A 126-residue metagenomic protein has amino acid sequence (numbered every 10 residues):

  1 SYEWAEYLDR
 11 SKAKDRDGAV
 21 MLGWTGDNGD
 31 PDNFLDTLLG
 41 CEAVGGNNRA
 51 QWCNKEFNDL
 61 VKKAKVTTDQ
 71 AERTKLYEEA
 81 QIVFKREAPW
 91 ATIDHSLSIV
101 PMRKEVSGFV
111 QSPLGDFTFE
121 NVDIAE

Functional and structural regions predicted by a protein language model:
S1-C41, L76: Periplasmic binding protein-like
E3-A5, T25, Q70, I99 (+1 more regions): Short, solvent-exposed coil/turn elements at secondary-structure transition points
E6, D30-F34, E56-K63, E72-R86 (+1 more regions): Extracytoplasmic/secreted proteins, especially bacterial periplasmic and envelope-associated proteins
R10-R16, D36-V66, H95-E126: Short, solvent-exposed loop/beta-turn-alpha elements that line the ligand-binding surface or hinge of extracytoplasmic
V20-G23, T68-K104: Bilobed periplasmic-binding protein-like "clamshell/Venus-flytrap" ligand-binding domains
G23-G26, K55, Q81, S112-L114: A broad, low-specificity signal for short, low-complexity segments enriched in glycine/proline and polar/charged
